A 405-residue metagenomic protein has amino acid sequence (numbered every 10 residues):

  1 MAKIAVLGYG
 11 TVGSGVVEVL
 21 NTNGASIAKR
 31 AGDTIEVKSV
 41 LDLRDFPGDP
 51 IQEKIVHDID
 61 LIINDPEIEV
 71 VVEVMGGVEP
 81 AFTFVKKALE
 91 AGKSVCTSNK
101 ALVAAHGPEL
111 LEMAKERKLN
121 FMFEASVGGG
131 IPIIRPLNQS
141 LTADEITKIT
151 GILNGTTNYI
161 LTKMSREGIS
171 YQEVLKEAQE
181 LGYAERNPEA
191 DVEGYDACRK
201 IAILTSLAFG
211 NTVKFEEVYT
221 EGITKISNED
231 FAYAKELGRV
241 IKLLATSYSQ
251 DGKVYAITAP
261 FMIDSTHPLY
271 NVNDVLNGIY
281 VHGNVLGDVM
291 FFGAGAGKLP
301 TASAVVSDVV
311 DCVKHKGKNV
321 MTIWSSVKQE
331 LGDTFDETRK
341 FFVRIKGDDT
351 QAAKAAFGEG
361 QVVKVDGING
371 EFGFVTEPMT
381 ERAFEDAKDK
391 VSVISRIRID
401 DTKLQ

Functional and structural regions predicted by a protein language model:
M1-E90: N-terminal glycine-/serine-/threonine-rich beta1-alpha1-beta2 phosphate-ribose binding loop of Rossmann-like
A2, V6, P268-I323, E330-D336: ATP-dependent carboxylate/acyl-activation modules
A81-K87, K100-N138: Rossmann-fold NAD(P)-binding glycine/threonine-rich loop
S94-C96: A short hydrophobic/small-residue beta-strand
Q139-E193, A197-L204: Conserved anion/nucleotide-ligand pocket segment
L175-N271, L276-G278: Substrate-binding/catalytic subdomain of NAD(P)-dependent oxidoreductase enzymes
P260-N284, K298, E359-I368, P378: Low-complexity, glycine/alanine/valine/leucine- and proline-rich hydrophobic stretches
V309-Q405: A conserved regulatory-domain signal marking ACT and ACT-like small-molecule sensing domains and adjacent regulatory
